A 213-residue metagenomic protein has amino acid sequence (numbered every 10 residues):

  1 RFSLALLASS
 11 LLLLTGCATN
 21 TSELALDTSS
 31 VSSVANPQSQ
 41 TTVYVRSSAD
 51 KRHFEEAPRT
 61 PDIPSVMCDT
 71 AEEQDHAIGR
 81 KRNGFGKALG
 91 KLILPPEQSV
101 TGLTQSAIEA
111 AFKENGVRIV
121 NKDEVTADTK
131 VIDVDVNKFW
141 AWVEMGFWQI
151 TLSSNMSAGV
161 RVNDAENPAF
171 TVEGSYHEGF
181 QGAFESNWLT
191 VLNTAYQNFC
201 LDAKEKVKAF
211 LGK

Functional and structural regions predicted by a protein language model:
R1-L6: Bacterial N-terminal signal peptides that target proteins for export
C17-G102, A209-K213: A structural "domain/chain start" motif
C17-T41, E114-I119, D164, A169-K213: C-terminal/domain-edge helix-coil "capping" segments
N20, L26-D27, N115-N167: Surface-exposed short loop/turn segments
S47-R52, D135-A141, G174-H177: Generic short beta-strand segments
L92, P96-V100, T104, L152 (+1 more regions): Extracytoplasmic/periplasmic, Sec-exported soluble proteins
L103-N115: Amphipathic alpha-helical segments
